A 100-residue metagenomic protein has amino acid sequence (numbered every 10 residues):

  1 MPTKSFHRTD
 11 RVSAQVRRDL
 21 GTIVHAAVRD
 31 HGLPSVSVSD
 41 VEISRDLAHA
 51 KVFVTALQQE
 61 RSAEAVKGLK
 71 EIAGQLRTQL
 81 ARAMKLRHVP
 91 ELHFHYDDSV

Functional and structural regions predicted by a protein language model:
M1-H49, T55-V100: Charge-rich, low-complexity N-terminal segments
